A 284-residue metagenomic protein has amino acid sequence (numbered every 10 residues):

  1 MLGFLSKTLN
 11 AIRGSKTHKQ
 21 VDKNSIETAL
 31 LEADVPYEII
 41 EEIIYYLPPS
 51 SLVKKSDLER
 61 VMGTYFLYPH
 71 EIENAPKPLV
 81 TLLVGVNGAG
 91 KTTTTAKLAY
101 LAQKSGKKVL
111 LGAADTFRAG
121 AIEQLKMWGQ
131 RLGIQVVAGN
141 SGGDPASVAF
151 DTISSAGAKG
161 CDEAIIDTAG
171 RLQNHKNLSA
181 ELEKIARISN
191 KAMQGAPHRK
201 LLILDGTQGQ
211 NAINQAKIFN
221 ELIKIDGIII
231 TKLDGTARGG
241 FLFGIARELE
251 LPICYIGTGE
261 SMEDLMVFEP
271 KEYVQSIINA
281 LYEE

Functional and structural regions predicted by a protein language model:
M1-S6: N-terminal amphipathic/basic leader segments beginning at the initiator methionine
K7-T116, A121-G157, C161-I166: Primarily NTPase-proximal linker/entry elements flanking Walker-type ATP/GTP-binding cores
N24-E27, V136, A169, A212 (+2 more regions): Generic preference for well-ordered secondary structure
S50-K54, G133, T168-Q173, P197-R199 (+1 more regions): A generic short-segment signal for beta-strand/edge and adjacent turn/coil regions
L83-N87, A113, T168-G170, L204-D205 (+2 more regions): Flexible glycine-/small-residue-rich
R118, R131, T168-R171, R187 (+1 more regions): Short, cationic motifs built from Arg/Lys/His that form the positively charged side of catalytic pockets
P145-A158, N174-E284: Conserved catalytic-core segment of NTP-binding enzymes
